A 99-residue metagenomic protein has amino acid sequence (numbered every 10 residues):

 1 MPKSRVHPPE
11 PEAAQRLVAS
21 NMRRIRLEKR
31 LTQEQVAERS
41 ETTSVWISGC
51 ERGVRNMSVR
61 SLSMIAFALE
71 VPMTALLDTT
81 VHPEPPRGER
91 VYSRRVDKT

Functional and structural regions predicted by a protein language model:
P2-E28: A short, Lys/Arg-rich alpha-helix, primarily the initiator
S4, L77-T99: Short, charged recognition helix plus adjacent turn of helix-turn-helix-like nucleic-acid-binding domains
S20, S44, V59-S63: Short alpha-helical elements of helix-turn-helix
S20-R39, M64, R90-S93, D97-K98: Short basic helix-loop element that most often maps to the first helix and adjoining turn of HTH DNA-binding modules
M22, V36-A37, I47-C50, L76: Conserved hydrophobic/aromatic packing and binding residues within compact polymer-binding modules
S40-M57: Recognition helix of helix-turn-helix/homeodomain-like DNA-binding domains that insert into the DNA major groove
R60-A75: DNA major-groove recognition helix of helix-turn-helix/homeodomain DNA-binding modules
